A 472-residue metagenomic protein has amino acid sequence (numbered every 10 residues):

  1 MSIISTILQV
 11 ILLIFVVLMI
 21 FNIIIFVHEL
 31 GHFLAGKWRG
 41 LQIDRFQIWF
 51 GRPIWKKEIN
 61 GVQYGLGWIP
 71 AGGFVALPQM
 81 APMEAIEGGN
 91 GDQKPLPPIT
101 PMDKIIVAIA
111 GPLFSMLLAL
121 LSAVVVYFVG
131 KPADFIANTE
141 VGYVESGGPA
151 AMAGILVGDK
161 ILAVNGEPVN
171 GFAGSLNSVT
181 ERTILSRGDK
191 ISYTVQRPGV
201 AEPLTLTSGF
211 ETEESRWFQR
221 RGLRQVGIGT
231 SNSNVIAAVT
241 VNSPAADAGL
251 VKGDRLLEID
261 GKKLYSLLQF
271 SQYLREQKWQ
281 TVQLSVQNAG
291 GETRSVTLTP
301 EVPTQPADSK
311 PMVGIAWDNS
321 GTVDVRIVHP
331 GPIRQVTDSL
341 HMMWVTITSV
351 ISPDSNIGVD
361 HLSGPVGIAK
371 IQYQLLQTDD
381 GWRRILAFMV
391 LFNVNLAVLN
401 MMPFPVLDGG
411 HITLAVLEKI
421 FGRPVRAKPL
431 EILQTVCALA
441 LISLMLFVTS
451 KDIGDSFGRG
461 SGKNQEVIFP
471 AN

Functional and structural regions predicted by a protein language model:
S2-I4, L8, D92-M102, R221-E258 (+4 more regions): Functional transmembrane alpha-helices
S2-T6, K37-S122, Q196, T205 (+4 more regions): Membrane-embedded helix-turn/re-entrant segments that form the catalytic/gating core of multi-pass membrane enzymes
H28, L66, G111, A150 (+13 more regions): Terminal peptide-recognition signature
G36-D44, G130-P149, D455-E466: Alpha-helical transmembrane signal-anchor/signal-peptide segments
Q42-D44, A133-D134, D360-H361, M402-A415 (+1 more regions): Juxtamembrane/interfacial segments flanking transmembrane helices
G73-G148, G166, I412, P429-S450: Internal alpha-helical transmembrane segments
P78-E87, K94-I99, V141-E213: Juxtamembrane extramembrane loops of integral membrane proteins
V126-A163, E167-N170, R220-E258, K262-Y265: PDZ/PDZ-like domain segments forming the peptide/carboxylate-binding groove, activating on the N-terminal beta-strands
